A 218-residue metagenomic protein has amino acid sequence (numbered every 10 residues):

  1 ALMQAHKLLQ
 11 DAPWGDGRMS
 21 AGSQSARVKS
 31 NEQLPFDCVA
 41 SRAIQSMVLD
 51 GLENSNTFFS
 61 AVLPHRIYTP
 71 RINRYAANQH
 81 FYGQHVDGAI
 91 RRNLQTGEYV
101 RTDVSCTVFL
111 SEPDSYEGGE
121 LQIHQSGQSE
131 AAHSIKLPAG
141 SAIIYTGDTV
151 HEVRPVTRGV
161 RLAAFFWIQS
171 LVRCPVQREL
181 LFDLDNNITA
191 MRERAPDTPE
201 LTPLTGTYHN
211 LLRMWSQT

Functional and structural regions predicted by a protein language model:
A1-R71, L180-T218: Non-heme Fe(II)/2-oxoglutarate
N56-A164, I168-F182: Catalytic core of non-heme Fe(II) oxygenases with the double-stranded beta-helix
